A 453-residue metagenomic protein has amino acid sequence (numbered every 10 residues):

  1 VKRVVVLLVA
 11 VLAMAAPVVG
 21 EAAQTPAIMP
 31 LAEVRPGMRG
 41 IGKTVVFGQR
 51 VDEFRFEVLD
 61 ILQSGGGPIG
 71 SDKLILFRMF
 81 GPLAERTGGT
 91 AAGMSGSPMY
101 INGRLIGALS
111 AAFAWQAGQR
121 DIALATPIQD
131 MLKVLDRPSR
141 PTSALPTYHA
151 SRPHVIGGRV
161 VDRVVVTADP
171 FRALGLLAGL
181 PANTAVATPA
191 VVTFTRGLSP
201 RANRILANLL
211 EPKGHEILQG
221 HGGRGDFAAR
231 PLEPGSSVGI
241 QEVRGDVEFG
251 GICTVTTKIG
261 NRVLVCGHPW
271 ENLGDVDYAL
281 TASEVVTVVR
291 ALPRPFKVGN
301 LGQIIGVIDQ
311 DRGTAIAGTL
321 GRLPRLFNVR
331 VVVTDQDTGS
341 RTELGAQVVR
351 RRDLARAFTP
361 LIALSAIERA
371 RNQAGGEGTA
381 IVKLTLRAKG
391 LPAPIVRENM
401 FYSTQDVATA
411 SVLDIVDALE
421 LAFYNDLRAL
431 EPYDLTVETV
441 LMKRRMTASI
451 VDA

Functional and structural regions predicted by a protein language model:
V5-A16: Bacterial N-terminal signal peptides
P17-A453: Terminal presequence/propeptide segments associated with secretion/organelle targeting and zymogen/polyprotein
